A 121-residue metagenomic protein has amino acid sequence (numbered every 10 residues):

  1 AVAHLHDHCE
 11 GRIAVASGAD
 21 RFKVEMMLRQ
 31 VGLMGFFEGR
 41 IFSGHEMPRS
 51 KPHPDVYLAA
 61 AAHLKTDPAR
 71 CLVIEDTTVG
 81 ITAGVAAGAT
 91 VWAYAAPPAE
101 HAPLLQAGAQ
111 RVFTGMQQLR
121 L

Functional and structural regions predicted by a protein language model:
A3, C9-G11, R21-F22, M26-L121: Asp-based, Mg2+/Mn2+-dependent phosphohydrolase catalytic module
S17-A19: Conserved phosphate-coupling serine/threonine residues in phosphotransfer and NTP-handling enzymes
